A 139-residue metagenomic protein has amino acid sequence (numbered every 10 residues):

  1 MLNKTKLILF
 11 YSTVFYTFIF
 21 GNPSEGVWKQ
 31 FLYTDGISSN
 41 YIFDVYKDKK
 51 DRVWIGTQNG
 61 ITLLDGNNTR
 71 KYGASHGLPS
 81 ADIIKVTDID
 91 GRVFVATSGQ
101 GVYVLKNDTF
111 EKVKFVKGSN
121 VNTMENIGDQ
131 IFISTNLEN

Functional and structural regions predicted by a protein language model:
M1-N139: Carboxylate-rich, polar loop motifs that coordinate divalent cations or form catalytic acidic clusters
